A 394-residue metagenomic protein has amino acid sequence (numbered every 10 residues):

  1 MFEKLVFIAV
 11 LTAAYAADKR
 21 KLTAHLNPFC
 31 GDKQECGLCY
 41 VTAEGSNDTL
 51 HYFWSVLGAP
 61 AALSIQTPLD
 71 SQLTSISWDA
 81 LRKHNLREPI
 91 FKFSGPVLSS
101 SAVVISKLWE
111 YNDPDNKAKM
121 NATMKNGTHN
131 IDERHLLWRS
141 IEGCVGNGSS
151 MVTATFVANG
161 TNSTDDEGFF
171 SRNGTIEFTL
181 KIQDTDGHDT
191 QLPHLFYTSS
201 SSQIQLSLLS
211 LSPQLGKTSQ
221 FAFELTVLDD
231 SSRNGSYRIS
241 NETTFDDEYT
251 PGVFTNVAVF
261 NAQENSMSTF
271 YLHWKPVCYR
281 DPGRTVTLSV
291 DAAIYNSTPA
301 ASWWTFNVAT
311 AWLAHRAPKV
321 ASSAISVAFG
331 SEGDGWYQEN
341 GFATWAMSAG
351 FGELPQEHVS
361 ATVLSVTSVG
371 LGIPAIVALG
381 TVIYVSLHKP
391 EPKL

Functional and structural regions predicted by a protein language model:
M1-E3, K393-L394: A positional/structural detector of protein chain ends, strongest at the extreme C-terminus and weakly at the extreme
F2-D32: N-terminal signal peptide
F29-G31, E35-Y40, G143-V145: Sequence contexts marking disulfide-bonded cysteines in secreted/extracellular proteins
T42-D48, Y52-E353: Extended, non-transmembrane interaction/recognition domains
T344-L394: C-terminal single-pass transmembrane alpha-helix
